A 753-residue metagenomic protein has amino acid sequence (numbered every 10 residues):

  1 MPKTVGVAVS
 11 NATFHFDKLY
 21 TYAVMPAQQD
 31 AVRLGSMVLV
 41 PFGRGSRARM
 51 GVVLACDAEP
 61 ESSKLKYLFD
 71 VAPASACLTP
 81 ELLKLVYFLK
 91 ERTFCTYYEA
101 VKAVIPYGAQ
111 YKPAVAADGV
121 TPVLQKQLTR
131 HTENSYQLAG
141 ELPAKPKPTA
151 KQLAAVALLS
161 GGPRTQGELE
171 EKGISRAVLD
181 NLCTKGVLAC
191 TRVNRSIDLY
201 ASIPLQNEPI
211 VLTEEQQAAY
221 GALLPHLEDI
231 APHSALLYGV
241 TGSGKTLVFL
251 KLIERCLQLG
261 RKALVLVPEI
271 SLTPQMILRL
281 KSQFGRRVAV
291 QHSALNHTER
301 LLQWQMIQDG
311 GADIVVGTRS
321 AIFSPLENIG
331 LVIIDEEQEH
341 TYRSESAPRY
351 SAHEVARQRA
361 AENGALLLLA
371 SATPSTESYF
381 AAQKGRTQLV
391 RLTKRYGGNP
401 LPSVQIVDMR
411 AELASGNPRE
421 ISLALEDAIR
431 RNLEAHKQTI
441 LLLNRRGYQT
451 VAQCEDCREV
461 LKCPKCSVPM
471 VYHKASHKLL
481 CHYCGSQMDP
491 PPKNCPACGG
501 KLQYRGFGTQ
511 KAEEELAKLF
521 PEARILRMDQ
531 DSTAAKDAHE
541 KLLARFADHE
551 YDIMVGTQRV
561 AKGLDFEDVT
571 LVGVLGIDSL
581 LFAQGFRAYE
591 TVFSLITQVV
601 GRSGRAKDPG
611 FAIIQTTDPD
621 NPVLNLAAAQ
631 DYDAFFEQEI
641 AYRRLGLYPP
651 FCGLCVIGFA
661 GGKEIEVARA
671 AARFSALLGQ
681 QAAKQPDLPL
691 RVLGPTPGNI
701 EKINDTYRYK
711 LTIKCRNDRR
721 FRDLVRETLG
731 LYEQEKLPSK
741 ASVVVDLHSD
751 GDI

Functional and structural regions predicted by a protein language model:
M1-S371, Q383-N399, Q681, R719-R726 (+1 more regions): Accessory, non-ATPase domains that flank or precede helicase/AAA+ motor cores in DNA-metabolism machines
P2-T4, D17, S46, H436 (+4 more regions): A general secondary-structure signal for short beta-strands and their flanking turns/coil in non-transmembrane regions
T13, F520-A523, L678-R691, E735-K740: Short secondary-structure junctions
A55-D57, I105, R192-N194, L443-R445 (+4 more regions): A general secondary-structure junction signal
P60-S75, T696-G698, K702-K714: Solvent-exposed, membrane-proximal periplasmic/extracellular interface segments of envelope transport and secretion
Q206-T213, Q217, G221, I230-A668 (+4 more regions): Inter-lobe coupling/hinge segments of SF2-like helicase ATPases
A672-F674: Long hydrophobic segments that form regular secondary structure
A676, Q680-I703, Y707, L729 (+1 more regions): A carboxyl-terminal module marker
